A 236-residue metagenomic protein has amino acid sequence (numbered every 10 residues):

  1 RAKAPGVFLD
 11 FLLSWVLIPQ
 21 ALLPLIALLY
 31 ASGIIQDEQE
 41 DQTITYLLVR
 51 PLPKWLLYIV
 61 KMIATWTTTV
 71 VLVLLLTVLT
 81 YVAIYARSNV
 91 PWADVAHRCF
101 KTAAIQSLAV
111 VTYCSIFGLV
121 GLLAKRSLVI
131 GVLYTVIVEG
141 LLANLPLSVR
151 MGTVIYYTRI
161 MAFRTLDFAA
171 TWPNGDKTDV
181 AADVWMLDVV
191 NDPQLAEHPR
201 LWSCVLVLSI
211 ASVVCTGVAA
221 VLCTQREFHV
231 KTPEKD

Functional and structural regions predicted by a protein language model:
R1-D10, L123, L128, V132-L222: Terminal transmembrane helical anchor/hairpin motif
R1-I34, D41, Y58-K125, M161-R164 (+1 more regions): Secretory targeting signals
Q42-T43, I130: Transmembrane-helix signature of polytopic, membrane-embedded enzymes that assemble or transfer cell-envelope glycans
Y46-P53: Short helix-to-coil transition segments within interhelical loops that connect adjacent transmembrane helices
Q225-D236: Short cytosolic juxtamembrane segments of multi-pass membrane proteins
